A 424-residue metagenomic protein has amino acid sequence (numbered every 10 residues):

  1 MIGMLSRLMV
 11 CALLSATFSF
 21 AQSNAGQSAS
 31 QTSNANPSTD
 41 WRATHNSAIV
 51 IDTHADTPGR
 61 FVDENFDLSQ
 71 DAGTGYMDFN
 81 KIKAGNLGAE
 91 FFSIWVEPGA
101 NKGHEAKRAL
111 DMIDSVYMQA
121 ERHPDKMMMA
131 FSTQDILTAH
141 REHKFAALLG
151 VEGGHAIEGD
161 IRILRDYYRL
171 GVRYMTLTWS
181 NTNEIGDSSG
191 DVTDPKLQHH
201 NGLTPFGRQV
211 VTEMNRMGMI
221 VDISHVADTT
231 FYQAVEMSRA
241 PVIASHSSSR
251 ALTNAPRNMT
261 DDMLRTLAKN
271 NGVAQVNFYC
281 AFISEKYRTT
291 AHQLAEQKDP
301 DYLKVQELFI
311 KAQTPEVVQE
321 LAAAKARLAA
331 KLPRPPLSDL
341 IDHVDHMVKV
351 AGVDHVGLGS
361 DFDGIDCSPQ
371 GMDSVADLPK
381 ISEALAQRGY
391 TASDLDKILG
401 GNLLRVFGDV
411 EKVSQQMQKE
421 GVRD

Functional and structural regions predicted by a protein language model:
M1-M4: N-terminal secretory signal peptides that target proteins for export/translocation
S6-S19: Bacterial N-terminal signal peptides
Q22-Q198, R250, N254-D424: N-terminal hydrophobic targeting/anchoring segments and the immediately downstream early-domain regions of hydrolases
G59, T229-Y232, V242: Alpha-helical elements of the RecA-like P-loop NTPase motor core of helicases
E184-V192, G202-L203, D228-M237: Active-site-adjacent beta->alpha loops and helix N-cap segments on the catalytic face of soluble alpha/beta enzymes
Q198-M214, A234-A244: Alpha-helix-loop-beta-strand connector modules within alpha/beta enzyme cores
H199-F206, D222-A227, M259: Short, contiguous, pocket-lining structural segments that sit at or immediately flank catalytic/ligand-binding sites
Q209-I223, T229-Q233, M263-K269, H346: Substrate-binding cleft of carbohydrate-active enzyme catalytic domains
